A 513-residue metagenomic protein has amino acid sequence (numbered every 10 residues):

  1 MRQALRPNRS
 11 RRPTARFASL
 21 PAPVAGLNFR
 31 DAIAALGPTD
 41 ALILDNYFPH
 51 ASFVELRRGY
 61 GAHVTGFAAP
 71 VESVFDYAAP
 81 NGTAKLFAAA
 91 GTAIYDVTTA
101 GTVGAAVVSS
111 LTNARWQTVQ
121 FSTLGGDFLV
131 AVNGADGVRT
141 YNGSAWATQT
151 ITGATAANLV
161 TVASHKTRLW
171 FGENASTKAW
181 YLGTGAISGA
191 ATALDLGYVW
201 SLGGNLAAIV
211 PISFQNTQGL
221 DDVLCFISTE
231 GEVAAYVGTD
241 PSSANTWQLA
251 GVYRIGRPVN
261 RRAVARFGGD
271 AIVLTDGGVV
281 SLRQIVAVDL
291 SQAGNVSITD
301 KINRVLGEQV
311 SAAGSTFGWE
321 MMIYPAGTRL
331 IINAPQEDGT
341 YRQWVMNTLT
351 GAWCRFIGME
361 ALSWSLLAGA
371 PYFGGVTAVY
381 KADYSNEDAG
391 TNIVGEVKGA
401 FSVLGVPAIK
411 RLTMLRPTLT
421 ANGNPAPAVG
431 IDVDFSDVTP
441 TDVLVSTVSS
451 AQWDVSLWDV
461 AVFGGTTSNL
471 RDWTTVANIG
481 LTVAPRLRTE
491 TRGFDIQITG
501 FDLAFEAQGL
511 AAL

Functional and structural regions predicted by a protein language model:
M1-G104, S109-L129, R254-D270, T275-L513: Beta-sheet repeat architectures centered on beta-propellers
I94-Y95, G137-V138, K178-W180, V233 (+1 more regions): Structural signal for beta-propeller blades
T98-G101, N142-A145, A186, T239-P241 (+2 more regions): Short loop/turn segments that connect beta-strands within beta-propeller blades
N142-K166: Asp-box/WD-like beta-propeller blade repeats and closely related beta-sheet repeat scaffolds
S164-A208, I212-G219: Solenoidal tandem-repeat scaffolds enriched in leucines and small polar residues
A175, S228, E337-G339: Short, solvent-exposed loop/turn segments at conserved positions within beta-propeller repeat blades
D222-Y253: Surface-exposed extracellular loop regions of Gram-negative outer-membrane beta-barrel proteins
